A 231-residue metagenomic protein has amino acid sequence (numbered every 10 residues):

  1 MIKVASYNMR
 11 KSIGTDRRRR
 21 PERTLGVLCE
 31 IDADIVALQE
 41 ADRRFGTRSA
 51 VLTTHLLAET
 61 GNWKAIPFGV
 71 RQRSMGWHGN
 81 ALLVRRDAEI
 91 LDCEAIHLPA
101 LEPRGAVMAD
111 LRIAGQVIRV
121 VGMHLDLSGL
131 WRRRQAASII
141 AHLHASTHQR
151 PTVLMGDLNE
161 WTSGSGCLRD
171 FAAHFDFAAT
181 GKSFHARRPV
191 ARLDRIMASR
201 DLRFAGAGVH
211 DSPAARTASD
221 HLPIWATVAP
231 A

Functional and structural regions predicted by a protein language model:
M1-I35, R43, E59-T60, K64-A231: Active-site regions of metal-assisted phosphoester/phosphodiester hydrolases, unifying DNase/endonuclease modules
F45-V51: Short, flexible/disordered intra-domain loops and linkers
H55-L57: A short, gly/pro- and small-residue-rich
